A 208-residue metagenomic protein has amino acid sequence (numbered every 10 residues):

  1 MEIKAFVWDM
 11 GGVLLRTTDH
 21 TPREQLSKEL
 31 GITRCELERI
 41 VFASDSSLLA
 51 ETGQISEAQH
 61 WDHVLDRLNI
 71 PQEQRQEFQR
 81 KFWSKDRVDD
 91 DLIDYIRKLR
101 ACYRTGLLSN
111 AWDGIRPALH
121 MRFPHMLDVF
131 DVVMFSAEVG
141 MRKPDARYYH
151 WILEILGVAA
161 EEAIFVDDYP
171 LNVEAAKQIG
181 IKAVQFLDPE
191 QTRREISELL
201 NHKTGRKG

Functional and structural regions predicted by a protein language model:
M1-K4, W8, W112-D113, P117-G208: Asp-based, Mg2+/Mn2+-dependent phosphohydrolase catalytic module
E2-I93, A101, W112, R116: N-terminal helical cap/lid subdomain that shapes the substrate entry/recognition surface in HAD-like hydrolases
D9-G12, G53, L99, L107 (+2 more regions): Generic structural signal for small/hydrophobic residues in well-ordered secondary structure, especially within
I93-R97, V173: Short amphipathic alpha-helical segments and helix-helix/interface helices
A101-C102, I179: Conserved dinucleotide-binding and phosphotransfer motif residues
R104-G106, K182: Proline-centered loop/turn at the N-terminus of a beta-strand
